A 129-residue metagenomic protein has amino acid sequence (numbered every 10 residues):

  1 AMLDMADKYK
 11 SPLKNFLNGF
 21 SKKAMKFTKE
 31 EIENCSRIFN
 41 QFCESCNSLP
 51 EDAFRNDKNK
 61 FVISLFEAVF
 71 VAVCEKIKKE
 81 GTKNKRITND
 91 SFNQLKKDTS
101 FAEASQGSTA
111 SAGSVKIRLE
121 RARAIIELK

Functional and structural regions predicted by a protein language model:
A1-K129: Flexible coil/loop and intrinsically disordered segments
